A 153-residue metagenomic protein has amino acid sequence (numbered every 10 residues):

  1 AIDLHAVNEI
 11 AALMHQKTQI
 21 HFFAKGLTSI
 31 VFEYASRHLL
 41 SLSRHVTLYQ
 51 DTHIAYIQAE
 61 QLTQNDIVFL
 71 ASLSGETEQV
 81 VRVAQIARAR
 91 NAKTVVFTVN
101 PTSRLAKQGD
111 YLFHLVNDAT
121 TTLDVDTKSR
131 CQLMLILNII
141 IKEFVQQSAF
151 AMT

Functional and structural regions predicted by a protein language model:
A1-I2, D110: Short, exposed beta-strand "edge-strand" segments with a Pro/Gly-rich flavor and a Y/T-containing core
I2-Q16: A short, well-structured juxtamembrane/interface segment
H15-L135, I139-A149: Glycine-rich phosphate-binding loops that contact phosphosugars or nucleotide phosphates
